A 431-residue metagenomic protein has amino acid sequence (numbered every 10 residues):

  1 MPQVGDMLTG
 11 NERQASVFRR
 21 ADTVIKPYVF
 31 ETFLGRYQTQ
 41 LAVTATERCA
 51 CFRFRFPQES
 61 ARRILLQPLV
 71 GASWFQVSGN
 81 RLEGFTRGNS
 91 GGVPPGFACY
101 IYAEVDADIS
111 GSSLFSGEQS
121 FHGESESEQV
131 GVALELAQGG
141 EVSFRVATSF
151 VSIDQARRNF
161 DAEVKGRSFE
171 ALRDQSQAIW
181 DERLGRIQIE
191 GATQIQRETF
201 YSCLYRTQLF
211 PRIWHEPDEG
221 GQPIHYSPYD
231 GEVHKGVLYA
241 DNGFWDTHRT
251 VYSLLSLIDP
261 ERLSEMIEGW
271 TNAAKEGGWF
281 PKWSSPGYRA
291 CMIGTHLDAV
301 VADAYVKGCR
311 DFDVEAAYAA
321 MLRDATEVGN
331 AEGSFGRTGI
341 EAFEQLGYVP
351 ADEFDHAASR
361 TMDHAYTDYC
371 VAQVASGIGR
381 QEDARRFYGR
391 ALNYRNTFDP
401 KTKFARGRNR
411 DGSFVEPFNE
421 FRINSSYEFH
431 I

Functional and structural regions predicted by a protein language model:
M1-Y239: Beta-sandwich/jelly-roll carbohydrate-recognition scaffolds of carbohydrate-active enzymes
Y37-Q40, T44-F52, P57-R63, E126 (+6 more regions): A conserved hydrophobic secondary-structure block that centers on an alpha-helix together with its immediately flanking
R53, R62-I64, S202-P217, A240-L263 (+2 more regions): Alpha-helical support elements that line or immediately flank enzyme active sites and cofactor-binding pockets
L184-G191, L257, G308-F312, A372-R386: Inter-helical turn/loop segments and adjacent helix faces that build the functional surface of alpha-helical bundle
P211, D259-W279, A316-G333, E341-V349 (+1 more regions): Long, well-ordered core segments of solenoidal/helical folds
E216-K235, K275-S285, G329-D355, D399-N419: Glycine- and aromatic-rich loop/turn segments at beta-sheet edges
A290-T295, V300-K307, S359-M362, S413-I431: Extended ligand-binding clefts on enzyme/binding-domain cores
A372, I378-I431: Catalytic cores of carbohydrate-active enzymes
